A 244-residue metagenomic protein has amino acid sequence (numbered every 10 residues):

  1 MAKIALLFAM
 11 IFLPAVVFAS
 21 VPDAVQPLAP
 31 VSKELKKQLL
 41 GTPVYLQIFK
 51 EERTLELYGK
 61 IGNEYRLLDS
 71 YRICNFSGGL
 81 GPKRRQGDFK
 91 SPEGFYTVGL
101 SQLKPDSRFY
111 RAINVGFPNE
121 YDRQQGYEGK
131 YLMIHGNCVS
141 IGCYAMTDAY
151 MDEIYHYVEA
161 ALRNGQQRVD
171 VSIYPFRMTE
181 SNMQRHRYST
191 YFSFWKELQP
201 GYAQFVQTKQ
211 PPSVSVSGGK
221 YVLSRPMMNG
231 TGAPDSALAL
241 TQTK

Functional and structural regions predicted by a protein language model:
A5-A15: Bacterial N-terminal signal peptides
V17-A19: Boundary at the C-terminal end of the N-terminal hydrophobic targeting segment
P27-Y45, L57-Y58, I73-G87, E93-L100 (+1 more regions): N-terminal post-signal-peptidase region of extra-cytosolic proteins
I61-N63: Solvent-exposed strand-loop boundary residues in beta-sheet-rich modules
L67-D69: Residue-level detector of beta-propeller blades
G87-L240: Exported/periplasmic cell-wall-interacting domains
